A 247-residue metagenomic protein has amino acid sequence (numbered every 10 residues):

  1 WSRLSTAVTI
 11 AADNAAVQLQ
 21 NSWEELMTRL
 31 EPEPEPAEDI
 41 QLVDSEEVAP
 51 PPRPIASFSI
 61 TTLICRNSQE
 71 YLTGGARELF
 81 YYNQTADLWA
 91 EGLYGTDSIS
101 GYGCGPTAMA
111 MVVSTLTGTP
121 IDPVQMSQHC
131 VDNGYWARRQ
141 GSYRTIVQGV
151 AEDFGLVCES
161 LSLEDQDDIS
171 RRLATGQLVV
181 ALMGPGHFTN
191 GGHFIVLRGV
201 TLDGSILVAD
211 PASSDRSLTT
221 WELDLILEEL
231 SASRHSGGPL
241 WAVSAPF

Functional and structural regions predicted by a protein language model:
W1-W136: Active-site-adjacent structural segments surrounding the nucleophilic cysteine of cysteine proteases and isopeptidases
Q69, V200-F247: Noncatalytic regulatory segments and standalone regulatory/sensor domains
D87-L88, M111, P120, Y135-A137 (+4 more regions): Solvent-exposed loop/turn segments at secondary-structure junctions within structured extracellular/periplasmic domains
T96-G105, G118, Y135, R139-Y143 (+4 more regions): Extracytoplasmic/periplasmic, Sec-exported soluble proteins
G105-V113, P123-S127, R144-A151, Q166 (+4 more regions): Extracytoplasmic/secreted envelope proteins and their assembly/folding machinery, especially bacterial periplasmic
A108, V112-L116, F154, L173 (+3 more regions): Short, well-ordered alpha-helical segments in soluble proteins
P120-P123, S127-E164, A174: Mid-length scaffold segments of soluble, non-membrane domains
V157-L207, L227, A242-P246: Active-site-adjacent substructure of cysteine-protease-like catalytic cores
